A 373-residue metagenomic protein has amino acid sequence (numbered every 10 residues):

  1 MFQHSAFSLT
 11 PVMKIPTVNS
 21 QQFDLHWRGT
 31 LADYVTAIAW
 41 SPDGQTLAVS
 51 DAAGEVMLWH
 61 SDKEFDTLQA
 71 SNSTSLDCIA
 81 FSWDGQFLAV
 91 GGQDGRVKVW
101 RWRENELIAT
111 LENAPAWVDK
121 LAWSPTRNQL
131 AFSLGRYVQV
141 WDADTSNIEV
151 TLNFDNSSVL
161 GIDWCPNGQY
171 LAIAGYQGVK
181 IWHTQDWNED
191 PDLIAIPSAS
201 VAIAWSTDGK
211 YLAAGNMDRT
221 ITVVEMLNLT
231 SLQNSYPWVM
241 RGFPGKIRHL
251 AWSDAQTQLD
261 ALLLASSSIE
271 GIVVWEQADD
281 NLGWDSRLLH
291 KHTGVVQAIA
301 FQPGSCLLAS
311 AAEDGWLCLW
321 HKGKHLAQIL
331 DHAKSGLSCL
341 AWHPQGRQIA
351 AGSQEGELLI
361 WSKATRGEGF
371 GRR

Functional and structural regions predicted by a protein language model:
F7-D33, K63: A short helix->beta-strand "capping" segment at the edge of beta-propeller domains
R28-V35, Q69-L76, E112-V118, N153-V159 (+4 more regions): WD40/WD-repeat beta-propeller blade N-cap
P42-D43, W83-D84, P125-T126, P166-N167 (+4 more regions): Residue-level detector of Asp-centered blade-edge/turn motifs that repeat once per structural unit in beta-propeller
S50-A53, G91-D94, S133-G135, A174-Q177 (+4 more regions): Conserved strand-to-loop turn within each blade of WD40 beta-propeller repeats
V56-W59, V97-W100, V138-D142, K180-H183 (+4 more regions): WD40-repeat beta-propellers
H60-K63, W102-N105, A143-S146, T184-W187 (+4 more regions): Short loop/turn segments that connect beta-strands within beta-propeller blades
